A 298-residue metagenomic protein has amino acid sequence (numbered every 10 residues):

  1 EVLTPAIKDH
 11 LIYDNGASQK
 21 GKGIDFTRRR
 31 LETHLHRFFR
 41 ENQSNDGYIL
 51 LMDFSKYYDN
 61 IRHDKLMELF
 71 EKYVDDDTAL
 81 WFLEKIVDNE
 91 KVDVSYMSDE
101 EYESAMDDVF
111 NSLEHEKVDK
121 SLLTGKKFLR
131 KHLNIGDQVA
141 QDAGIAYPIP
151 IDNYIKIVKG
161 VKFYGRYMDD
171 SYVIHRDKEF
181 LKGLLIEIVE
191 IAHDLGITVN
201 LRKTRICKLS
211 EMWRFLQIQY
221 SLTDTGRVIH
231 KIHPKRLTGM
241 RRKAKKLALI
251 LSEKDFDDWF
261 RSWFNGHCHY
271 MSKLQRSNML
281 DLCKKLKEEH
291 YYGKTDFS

Functional and structural regions predicted by a protein language model:
E1-P5, N153, E190: Short, intrinsically disordered, mixed-charge
V2-R62: Active-site-proximal segment of RNA-dependent polymerases
K8-D9, I157-F163, G196-N200: Surface-exposed helix-capping loop/turn segments at secondary-structure junctions
A17-F26, Y172-H175, I206-E211: Beta-rich nucleic-acid/ligand-interaction surfaces
L31, L83, Q217: A residue-level signal for conserved active-site and pocket-lining positions in enzyme catalytic cores
H34, E41-M168, Y172-E187, C207 (+2 more regions): Conserved polymerase palm-domain catalytic core
V74, V189-I197: A common structural junction motif
H115, K120-R130, N134, N153 (+2 more regions): Right-hand nucleic-acid polymerase module
